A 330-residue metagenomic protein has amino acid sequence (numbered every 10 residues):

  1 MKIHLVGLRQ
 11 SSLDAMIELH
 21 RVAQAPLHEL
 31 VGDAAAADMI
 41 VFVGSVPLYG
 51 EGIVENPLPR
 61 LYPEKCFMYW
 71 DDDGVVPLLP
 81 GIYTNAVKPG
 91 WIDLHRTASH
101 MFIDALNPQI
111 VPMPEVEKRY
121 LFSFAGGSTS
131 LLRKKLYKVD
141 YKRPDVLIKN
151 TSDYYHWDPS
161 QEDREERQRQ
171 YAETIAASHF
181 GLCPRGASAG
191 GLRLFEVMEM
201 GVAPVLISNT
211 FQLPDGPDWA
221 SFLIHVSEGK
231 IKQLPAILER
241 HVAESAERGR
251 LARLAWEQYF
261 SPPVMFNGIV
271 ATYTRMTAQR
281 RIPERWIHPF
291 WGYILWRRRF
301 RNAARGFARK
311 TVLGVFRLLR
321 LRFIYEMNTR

Functional and structural regions predicted by a protein language model:
M1-L192, E199-M200, S208-S221, H241 (+4 more regions): Nucleotide-sugar donor-binding catalytic core of glycosyltransferases
L194-E196, W286: Composition- and surface-driven signal marking solvent-exposed, interaction-prone regions in large proteins
A203: Residue-level detector of anion-binding/catalytic polar loops
I224-A246: C-terminal "capping" alpha-helix adjacent to the active site of nucleotide-linked donor transferases in cell-envelope
R281-I294: C-terminal accessory extensions appended to soluble enzyme cores
G314-R330: Low-complexity, charge- and small-residue-enriched intrinsically disordered regions
